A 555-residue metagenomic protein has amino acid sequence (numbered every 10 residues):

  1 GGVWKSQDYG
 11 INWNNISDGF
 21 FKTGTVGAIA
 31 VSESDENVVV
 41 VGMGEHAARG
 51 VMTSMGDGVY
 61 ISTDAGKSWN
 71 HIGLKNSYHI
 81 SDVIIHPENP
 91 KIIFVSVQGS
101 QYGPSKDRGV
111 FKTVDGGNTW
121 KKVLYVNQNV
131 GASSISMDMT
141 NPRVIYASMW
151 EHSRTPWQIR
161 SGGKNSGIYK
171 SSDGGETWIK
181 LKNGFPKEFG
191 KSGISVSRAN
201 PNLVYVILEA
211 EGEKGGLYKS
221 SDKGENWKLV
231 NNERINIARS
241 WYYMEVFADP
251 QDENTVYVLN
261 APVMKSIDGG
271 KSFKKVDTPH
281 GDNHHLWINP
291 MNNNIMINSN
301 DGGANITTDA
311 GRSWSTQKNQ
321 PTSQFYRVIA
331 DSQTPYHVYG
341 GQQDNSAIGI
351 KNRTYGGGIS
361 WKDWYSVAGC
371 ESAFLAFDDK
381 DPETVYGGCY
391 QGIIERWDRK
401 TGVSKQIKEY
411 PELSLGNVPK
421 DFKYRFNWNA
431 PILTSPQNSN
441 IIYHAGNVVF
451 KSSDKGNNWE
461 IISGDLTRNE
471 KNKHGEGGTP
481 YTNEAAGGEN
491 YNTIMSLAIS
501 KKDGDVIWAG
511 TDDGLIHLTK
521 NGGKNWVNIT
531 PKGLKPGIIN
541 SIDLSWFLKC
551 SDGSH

Functional and structural regions predicted by a protein language model:
G1-H555: Beta-propeller blade termini and top-face loops
